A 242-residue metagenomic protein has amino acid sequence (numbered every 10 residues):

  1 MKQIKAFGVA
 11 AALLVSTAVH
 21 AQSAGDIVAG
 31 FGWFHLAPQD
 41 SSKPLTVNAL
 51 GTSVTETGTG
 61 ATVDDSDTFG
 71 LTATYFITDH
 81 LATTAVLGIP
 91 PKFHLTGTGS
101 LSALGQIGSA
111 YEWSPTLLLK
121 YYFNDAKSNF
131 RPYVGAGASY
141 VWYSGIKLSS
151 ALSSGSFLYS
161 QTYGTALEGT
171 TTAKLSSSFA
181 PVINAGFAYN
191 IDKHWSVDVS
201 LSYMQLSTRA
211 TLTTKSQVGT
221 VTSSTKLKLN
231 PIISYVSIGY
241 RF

Functional and structural regions predicted by a protein language model:
M1-G25: Cleavable N-terminal export/targeting peptides
H20-T72, I233, G239-R241: Short glycine/proline- and aromatic-enriched beta-strand/turn motifs that initiate or cap beta-hairpins
A24-D26, A37, T72-L152, L229-F242: Gram-negative (and chloroplast) outer-membrane scaffold detector with strong preference for beta-barrel transmembrane
S42-T59, G97-L104, I146-A173, T208-L227: Solvent-exposed loop segments that connect transmembrane elements
A61-D67, S109-S114, T171-A180, K226-N230: Short sequence motifs at beta-strands and strand-loop junctions characteristic of Gram-negative outer-membrane
K92, D192-F242: Predominantly the C-terminal beta-signal and adjacent terminal strand-loop region of outer-membrane beta-barrel
G186-N190: Short, conserved structural micro-motifs that define repeat-unit consensus positions and nucleotide-binding loops
